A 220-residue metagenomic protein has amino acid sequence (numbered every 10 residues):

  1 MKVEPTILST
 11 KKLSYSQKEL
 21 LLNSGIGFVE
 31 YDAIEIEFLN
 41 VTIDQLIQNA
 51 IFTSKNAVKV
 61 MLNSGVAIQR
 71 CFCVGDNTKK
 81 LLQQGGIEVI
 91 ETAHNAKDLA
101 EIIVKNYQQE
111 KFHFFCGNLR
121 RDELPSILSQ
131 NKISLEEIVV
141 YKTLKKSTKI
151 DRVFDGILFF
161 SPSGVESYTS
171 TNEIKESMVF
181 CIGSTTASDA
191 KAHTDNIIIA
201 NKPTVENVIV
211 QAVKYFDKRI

Functional and structural regions predicted by a protein language model:
M1-I220: Signature of uroporphyrinogen-III synthase
